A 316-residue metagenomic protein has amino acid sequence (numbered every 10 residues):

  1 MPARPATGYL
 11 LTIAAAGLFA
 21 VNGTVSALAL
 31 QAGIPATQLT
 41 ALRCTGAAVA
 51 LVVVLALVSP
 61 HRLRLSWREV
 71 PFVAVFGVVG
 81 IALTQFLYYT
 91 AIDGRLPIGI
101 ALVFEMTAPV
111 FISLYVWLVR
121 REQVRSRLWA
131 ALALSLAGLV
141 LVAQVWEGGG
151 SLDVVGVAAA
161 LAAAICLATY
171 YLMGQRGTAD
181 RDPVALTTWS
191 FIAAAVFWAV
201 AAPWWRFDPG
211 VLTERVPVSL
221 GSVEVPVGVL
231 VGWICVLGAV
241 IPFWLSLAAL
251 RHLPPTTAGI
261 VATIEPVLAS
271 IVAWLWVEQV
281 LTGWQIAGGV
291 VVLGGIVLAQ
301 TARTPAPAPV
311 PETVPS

Functional and structural regions predicted by a protein language model:
M1-L42, G149-R176, V196-V200, P311-S316: Glycine-/small-residue-enriched transmembrane alpha-helix faces in small-molecule transporters and effluxers
M1-P2, C44, Q144-V145, V227-V229 (+1 more regions): C-terminal-most transmembrane helix of multi-pass membrane proteins
T7-L10, T37-V54, V75, A131-A137 (+3 more regions): Hydrophobic alpha-helical transmembrane segments of multi-pass integral membrane proteins, especially transporters
A16, L42, I100-T107, M173-V196 (+2 more regions): Helix-helix packing/entry segments at the starts of transmembrane helices
L18-G23, V52-G99, L141, I234-L253: Specific transmembrane alpha-helical segments of multi-pass solute transporters/efflux pumps, especially DMT/EamA
A20, T24, T45, V52 (+10 more regions): Hydrophobic/small/kink-forming positions within alpha-helical transmembrane segments of polytopic membrane proteins
Q38-V49, Q85-Q123, A163, P255-W274: Specific alpha-helical transmembrane segments that line the substrate/conduction pathway and gating interfaces
L51, Y115, V124-W146, A164 (+2 more regions): Hydrophobic transmembrane alpha-helices of multi-pass small-molecule transport proteins
